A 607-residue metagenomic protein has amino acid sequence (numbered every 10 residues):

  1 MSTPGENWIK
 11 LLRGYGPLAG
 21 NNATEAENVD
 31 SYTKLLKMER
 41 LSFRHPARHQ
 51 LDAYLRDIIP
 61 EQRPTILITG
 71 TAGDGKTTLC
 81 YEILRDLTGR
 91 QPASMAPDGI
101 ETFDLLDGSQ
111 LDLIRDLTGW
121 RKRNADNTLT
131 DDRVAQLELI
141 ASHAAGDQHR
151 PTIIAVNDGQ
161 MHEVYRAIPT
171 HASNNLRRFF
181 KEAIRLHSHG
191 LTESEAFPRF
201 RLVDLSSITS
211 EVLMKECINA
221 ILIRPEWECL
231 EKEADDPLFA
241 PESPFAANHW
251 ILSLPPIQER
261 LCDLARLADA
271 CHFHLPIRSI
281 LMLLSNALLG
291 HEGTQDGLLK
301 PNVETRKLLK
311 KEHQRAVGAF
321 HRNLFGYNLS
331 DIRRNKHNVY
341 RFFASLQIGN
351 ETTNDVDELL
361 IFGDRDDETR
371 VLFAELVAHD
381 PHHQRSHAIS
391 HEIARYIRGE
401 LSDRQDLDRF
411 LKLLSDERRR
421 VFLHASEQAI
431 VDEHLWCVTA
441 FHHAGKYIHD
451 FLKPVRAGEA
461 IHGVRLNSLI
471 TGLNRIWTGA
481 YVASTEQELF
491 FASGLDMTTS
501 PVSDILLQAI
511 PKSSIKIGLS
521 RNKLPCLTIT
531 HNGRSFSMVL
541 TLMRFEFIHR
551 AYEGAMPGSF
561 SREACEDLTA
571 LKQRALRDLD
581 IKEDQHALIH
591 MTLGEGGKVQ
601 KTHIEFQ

Functional and structural regions predicted by a protein language model:
N22-I59: N-terminal pre-Walker A segment at the start of P-loop NTPase domains
S42, L87-G108, R178-E182: Flexible phosphate/Mg2+-sensing switch loops adjacent to catalytic phosphate-binding sites
I59-L79: Walker A/P-loop nucleotide-binding motif
L79-L87: A conserved segment at the C-terminal end of the G1
M95, G99-I153: Conserved nucleotide-sensing/catalytic segment adjacent to the nucleotide-binding pocket in NTP-handling enzymes
A183-P244: Conserved small helical "lid"/interfacial subdomain of P-loop NTPases
L222-E486: Extended alpha-helical coiled-coil/bundle linker/stalk regions that scaffold oligomerization and domain organization
L372-Q607: Long C-terminal appendages of very large multidomain proteins
